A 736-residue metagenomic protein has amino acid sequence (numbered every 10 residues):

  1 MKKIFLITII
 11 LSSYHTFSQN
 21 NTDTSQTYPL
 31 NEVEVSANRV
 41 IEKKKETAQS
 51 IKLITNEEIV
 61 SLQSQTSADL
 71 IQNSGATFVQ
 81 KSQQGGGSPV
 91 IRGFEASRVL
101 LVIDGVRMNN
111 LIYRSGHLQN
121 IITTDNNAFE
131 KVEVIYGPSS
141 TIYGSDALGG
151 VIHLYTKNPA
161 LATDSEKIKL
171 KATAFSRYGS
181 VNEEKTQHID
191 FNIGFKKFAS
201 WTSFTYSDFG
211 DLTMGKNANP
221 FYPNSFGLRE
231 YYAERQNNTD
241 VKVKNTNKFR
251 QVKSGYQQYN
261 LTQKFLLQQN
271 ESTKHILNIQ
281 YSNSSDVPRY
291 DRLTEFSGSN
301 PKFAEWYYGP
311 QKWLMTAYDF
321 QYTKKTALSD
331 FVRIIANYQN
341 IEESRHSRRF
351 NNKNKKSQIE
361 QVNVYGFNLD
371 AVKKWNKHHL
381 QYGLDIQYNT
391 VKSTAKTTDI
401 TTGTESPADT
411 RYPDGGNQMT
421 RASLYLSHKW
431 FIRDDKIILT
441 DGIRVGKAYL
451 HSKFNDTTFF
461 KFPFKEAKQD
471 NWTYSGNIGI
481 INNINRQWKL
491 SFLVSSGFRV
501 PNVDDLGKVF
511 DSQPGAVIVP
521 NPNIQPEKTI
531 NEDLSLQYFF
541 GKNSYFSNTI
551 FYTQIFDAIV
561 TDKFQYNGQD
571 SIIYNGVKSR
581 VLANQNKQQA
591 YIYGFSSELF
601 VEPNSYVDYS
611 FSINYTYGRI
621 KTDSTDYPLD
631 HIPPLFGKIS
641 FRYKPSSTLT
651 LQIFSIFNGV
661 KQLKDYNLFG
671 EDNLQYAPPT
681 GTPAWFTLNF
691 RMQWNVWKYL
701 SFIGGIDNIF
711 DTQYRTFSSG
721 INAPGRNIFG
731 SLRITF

Functional and structural regions predicted by a protein language model:
F78, M108-P138: Short acidic/polar hinge/loop motifs at secondary-structure boundaries that mediate gating or recognition
N182-D208, A218-D286, K312-L314, R444: Transmembrane beta-barrel wall of Gram-negative outer-membrane proteins
V252-Q258, Q268-S329, N340-V362, T404 (+3 more regions): Flexible loop and strand-edge segments within Gram-negative outer membrane beta-barrel domains
S254-Y256, L266-N270, G309, I481 (+4 more regions): Conserved C-terminal beta-signal and adjacent last beta-strands/turns of outer-membrane beta-barrel proteins
S285, N340-S344, T397-T404, K447-T458 (+5 more regions): Surface-exposed extracellular loop regions of Gram-negative outer-membrane beta-barrel proteins, predominantly
E360, V364-D370, R421-S423, V519-Q525 (+5 more regions): Outer membrane beta-barrel strand-and-loop segments of large Gram-negative receptors, especially TonB-dependent
L380-W488, V500, F510-Q513, S624: Signature of Gram-negative outer-membrane beta-barrel scaffolds
R433, L439, A448, F551-Q554 (+2 more regions): Gram-negative outer-membrane beta-barrel transporters
